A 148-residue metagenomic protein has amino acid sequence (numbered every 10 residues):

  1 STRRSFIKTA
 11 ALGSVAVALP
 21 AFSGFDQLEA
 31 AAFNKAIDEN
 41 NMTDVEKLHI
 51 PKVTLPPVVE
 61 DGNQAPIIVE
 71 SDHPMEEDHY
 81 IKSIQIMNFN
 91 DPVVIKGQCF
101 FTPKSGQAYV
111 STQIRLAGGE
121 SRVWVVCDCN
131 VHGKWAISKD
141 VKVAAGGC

Functional and structural regions predicted by a protein language model:
S1-V15: N-terminal secretory signal peptides and thylakoid transit peptides that target proteins across membranes
P20-V53: C-terminal segment of N-terminal export signals and the immediately downstream linker at the start of the mature
P66-P74: Short edge beta-strand/loop segments characteristic of extracellular beta-sandwich folds
S83-M87: Beta-strand signatures of extracellular beta-sandwich domains
Y109-R115: Exposed aromatic-hydrophobic patches
G118-R122: Extracellular Ig-like/FN3 beta-sandwich strand-entry sites
N130-A136: Short acidic/polar inter-strand loop motif in beta-rich domains
